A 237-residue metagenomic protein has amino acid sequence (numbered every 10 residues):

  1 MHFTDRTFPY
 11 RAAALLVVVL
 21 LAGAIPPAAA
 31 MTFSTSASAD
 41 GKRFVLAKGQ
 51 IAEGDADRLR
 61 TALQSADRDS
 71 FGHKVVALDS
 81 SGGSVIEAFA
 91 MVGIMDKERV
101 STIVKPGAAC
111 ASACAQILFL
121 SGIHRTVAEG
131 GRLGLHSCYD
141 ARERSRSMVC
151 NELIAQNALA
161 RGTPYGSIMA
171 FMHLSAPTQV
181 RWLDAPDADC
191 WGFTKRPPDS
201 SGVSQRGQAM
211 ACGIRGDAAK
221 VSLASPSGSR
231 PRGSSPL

Functional and structural regions predicted by a protein language model:
H2-L15: Bacterial N-terminal signal peptides that target proteins for export
A12-A24: Bacterial N-terminal signal peptides
A29-L59: STAS-typified acidic loop motif
F44-K48, V75-A77, S101-K105, R132-H136 (+1 more regions): Soluble periplasmic/extracytoplasmic beta-strand elements of cell-envelope proteins
V45, K74-V75, S137, A141-V221: Charged, glycine-interspersed solvent-exposed loop segments at helix/strand-loop junctions that cap or gate access
F71-E87, S101-A108: Short, glycine-/small-residue-enriched flexible loop/hinge segments at domain edges that mediate gating
I86, A90-V92, D96: Membrane-embedded segments
D96, V100-D140: Glycine-rich beta-to-alpha active-site loop
